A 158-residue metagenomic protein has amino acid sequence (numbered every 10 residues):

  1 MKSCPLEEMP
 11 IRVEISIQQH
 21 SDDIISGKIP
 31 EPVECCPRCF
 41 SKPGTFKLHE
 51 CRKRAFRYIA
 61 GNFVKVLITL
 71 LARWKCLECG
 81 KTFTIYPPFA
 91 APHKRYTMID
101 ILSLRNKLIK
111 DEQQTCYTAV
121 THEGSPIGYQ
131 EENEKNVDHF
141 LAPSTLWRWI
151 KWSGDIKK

Functional and structural regions predicted by a protein language model:
M1-A91: Short, conserved DNA-binding cores of transcription-related domains
R73, L77-K158: Short, positively charged, Gly/Tyr-enriched micro-motifs that form contact patches at catalytic or ligand/partner
